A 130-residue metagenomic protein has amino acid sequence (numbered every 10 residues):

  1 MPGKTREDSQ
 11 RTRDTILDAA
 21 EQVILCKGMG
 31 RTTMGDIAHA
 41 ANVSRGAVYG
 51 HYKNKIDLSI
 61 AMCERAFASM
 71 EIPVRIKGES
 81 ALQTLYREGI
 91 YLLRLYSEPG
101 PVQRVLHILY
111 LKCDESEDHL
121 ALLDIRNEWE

Functional and structural regions predicted by a protein language model:
M1-K27, R31-A40, D57: Basic, helix-initiating cap at the start of DNA-binding domains
S9, R13, S59, C63 (+2 more regions): Amphipathic, non-transmembrane alpha-helical scaffold segments
T15, A19-C26, S69-P73, K77 (+2 more regions): Solvent-exposed, amphipathic alpha-helical segments
I24, M29, T33-M34, R45 (+3 more regions): Amphipathic alpha-helical segments enriched in hydrophobic/aromatic and basic residues that form the DNA-contacting
A41-Y52: Short hydrophobic/aromatic patch on the recognition helix
A61, V74-V102: Hydrophobic alpha-helical connector segments
E71, R75-E79, Q83, E117-E130: Amphipathic alpha-helical packing segments from all-alpha helical-bundle domains
S97-L123: Amphipathic alpha-helical segments used for helix-helix packing
